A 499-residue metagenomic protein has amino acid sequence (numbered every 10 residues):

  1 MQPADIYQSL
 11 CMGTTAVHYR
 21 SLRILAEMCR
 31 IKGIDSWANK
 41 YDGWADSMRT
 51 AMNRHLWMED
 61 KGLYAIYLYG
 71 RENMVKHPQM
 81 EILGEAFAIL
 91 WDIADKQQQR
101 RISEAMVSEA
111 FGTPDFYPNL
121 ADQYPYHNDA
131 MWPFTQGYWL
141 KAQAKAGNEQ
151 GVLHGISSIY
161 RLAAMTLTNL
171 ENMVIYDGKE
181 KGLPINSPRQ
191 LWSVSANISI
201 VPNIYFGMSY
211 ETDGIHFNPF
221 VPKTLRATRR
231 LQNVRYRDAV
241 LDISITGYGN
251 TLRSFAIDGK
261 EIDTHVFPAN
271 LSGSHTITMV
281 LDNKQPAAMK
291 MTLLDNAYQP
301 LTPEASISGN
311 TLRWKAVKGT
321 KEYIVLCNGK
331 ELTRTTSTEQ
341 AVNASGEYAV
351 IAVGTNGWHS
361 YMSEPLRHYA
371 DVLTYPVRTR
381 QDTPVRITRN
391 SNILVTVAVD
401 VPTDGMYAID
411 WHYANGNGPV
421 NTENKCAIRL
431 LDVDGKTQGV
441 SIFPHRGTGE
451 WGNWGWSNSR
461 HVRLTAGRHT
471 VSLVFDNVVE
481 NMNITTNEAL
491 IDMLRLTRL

Functional and structural regions predicted by a protein language model:
M1-L10, T50-P133, S157-K181, S274: Extended glycan-interaction surfaces of carbohydrate-active proteins
A16-D35, G84-Q98, G137-N148, I200-S209: Well-ordered alpha-helical scaffold segments within catalytic/enzyme domains
E109, Y138, A142-T311: Non-catalytic C-terminal accessory modules of carbohydrate-active enzymes
G247-T251, A316-E322, D404, N424: Short proline/glycine-enriched turn/loop motifs at strand-loop junctions of beta-rich domains
K290-G319, G357-D371: Pro/Thr/Ser/Gly-rich low-complexity, intrinsically disordered linker/stalk tracts
K330-T336: Short beta-strand segments within Ig-like beta-sandwich modules, predominantly Fibronectin type-III
V342-H359: Beta-strand-rich modules
Y361-L499: Extracytoplasmic
